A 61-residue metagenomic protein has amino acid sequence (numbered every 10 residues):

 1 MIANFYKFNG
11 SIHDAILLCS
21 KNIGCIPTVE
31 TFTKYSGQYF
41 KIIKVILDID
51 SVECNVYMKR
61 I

Functional and structural regions predicted by a protein language model:
M1, R60-I61: Short intrinsically disordered terminal tails
M1-I16: Short, basic/aromatic beta-hairpin or loop at an interaction surface
K7-N9, I46, R60: Residue-level signal for short segments within beta-strands and strand-turn junctions of well-structured beta-sheet
A15-I23: Short alpha-helix capping/helix-loop boundary micro-motifs
N22-T33: Short coil-to-beta transition motif at edge beta-strands of beta-rich domains
Q38-L47: Short beta-strand-centered aromatic/proline hotspots
I49-R60: Short, solvent-exposed secondary-structure boundary/capping segments
